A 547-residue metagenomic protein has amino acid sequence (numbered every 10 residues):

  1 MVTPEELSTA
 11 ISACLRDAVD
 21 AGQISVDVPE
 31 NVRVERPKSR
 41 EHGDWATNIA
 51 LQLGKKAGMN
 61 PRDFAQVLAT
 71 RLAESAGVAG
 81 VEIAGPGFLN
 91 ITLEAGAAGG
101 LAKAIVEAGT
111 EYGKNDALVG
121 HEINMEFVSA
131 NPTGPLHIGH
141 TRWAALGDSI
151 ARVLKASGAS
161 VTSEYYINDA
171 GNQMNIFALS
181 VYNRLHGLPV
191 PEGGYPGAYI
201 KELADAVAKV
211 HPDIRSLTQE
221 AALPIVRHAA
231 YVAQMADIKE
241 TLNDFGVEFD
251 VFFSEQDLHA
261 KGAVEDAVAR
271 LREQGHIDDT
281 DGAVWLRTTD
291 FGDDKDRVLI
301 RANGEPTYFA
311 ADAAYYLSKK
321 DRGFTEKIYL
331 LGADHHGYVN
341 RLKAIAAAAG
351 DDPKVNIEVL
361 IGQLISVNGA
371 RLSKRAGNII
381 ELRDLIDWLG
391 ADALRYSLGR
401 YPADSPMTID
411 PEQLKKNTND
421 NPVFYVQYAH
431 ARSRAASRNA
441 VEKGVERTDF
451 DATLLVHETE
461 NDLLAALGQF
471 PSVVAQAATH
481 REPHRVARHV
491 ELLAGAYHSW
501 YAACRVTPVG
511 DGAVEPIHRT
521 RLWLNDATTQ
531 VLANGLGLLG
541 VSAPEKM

Functional and structural regions predicted by a protein language model:
M1-G99, V106, T110, K114-M547: Non-catalytic interaction-recognition regions
